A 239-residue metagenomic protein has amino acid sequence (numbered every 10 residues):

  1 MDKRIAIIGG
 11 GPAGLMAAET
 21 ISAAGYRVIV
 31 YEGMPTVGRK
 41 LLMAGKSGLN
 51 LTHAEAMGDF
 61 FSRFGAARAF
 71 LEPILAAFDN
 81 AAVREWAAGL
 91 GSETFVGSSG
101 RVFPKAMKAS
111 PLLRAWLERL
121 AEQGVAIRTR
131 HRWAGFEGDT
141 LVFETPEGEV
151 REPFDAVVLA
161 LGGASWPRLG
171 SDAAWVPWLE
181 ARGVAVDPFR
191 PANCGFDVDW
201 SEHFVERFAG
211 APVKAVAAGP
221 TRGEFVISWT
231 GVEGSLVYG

Functional and structural regions predicted by a protein language model:
D2-R4, G97, R130: Phosphate-coordination loops involved in phosphoryl transfer and adenosine-cofactor binding
K3-V30: N-terminal Rossmann-like FAD-binding beta1-loop-alpha1 element of flavoenzymes
I5, Y26-I29, T94, V157 (+1 more regions): Hydrophobic anchor at the start of a short beta-strand that flanks the dinucleotide cofactor-binding loop
I8, M43, L159-A160: Redox-cofactor binding/interface segments in oxidoreductases and associated redox assembly factors
S22-K46: Glycine-rich FAD pyrophosphate-binding loop
G48-V96: Glycine-rich active-site loop/strand segments that organize a redox cofactor
A66-I74, A88-R114, F154-R168: Helix-loop-beta segment of a Rossmann-like dinucleotide-binding subdomain
S110-P111, W116-G239: Predominantly flavin-linked oxidoreductase catalytic cores and closely associated redox partners
